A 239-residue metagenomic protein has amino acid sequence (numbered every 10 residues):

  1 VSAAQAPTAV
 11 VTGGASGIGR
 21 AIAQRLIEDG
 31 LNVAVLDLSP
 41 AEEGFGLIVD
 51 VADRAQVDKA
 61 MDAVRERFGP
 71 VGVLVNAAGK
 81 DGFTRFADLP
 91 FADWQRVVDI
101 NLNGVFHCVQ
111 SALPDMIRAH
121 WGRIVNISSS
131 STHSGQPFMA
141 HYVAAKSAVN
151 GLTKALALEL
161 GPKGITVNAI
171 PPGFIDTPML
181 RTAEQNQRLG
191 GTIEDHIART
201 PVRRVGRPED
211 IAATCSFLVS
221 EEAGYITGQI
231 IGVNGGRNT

Functional and structural regions predicted by a protein language model:
V49-K59, F91, D210: The beta1-alpha1 cofactor-binding region of Rossmann-like NAD(H)/NADP(H)-dependent oxidoreductases
R85-F86, D93-Q95, I124, H196: Substrate-binding pocket helix/loop in short-chain dehydrogenase/reductase
A87, S134-A140, P162-K163, R203 (+1 more regions): Active-site loop immediately N-terminal to the catalytic Tyr-X3-Lys motif of short-chain dehydrogenase/reductase
V109, A145, T153: Active-site helix of classical SDR
P114, L158-P162, G224: Alpha-helical segment proximal to the catalytic Tyr-Lys
S129: Residue(s) in the substrate-gating loop at a strand-loop-helix junction that position the organic substrate next
S134, S216, T227-T239: Short C-terminal tail/terminal secondary-structure segment of NAD(P)H-dependent dehydrogenase/reductase domains
